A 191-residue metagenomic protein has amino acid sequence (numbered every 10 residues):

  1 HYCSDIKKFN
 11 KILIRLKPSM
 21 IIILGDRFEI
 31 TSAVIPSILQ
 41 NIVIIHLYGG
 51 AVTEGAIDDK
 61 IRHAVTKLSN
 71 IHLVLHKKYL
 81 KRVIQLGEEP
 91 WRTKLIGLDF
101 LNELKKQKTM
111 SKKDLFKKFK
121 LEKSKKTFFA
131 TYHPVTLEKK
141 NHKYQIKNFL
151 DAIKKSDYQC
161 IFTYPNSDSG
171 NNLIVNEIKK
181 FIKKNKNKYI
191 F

Functional and structural regions predicted by a protein language model:
H1-P90: Active-site and donor-binding regions of nucleotide-sugar-utilizing enzymes
S4, K60, K78, D99 (+2 more regions): Conserved active-site and cofactor/substrate-binding residues in soluble primary-metabolism enzymes
I44, T93, C160: Hydrophobic anchor at the start of a short beta-strand that flanks the dinucleotide cofactor-binding loop
L47, I96, F191: Hydrophobic residues at beta-strand termini and immediately following loops that shape nucleotide-binding pockets
G49, K77, L98, P165-S167: Cofactor-binding loop segments of dinucleotide-utilizing enzymes, especially the Rossmann-like FAD- and NAD(P)+-binding
L68-H142: A nucleotide-sugar donor-handling region in carbohydrate enzymes
M110-F191: Donor-nucleotide binding loops and adjacent catalytic segments primarily of GT-B fold Leloir glycosyltransferases
